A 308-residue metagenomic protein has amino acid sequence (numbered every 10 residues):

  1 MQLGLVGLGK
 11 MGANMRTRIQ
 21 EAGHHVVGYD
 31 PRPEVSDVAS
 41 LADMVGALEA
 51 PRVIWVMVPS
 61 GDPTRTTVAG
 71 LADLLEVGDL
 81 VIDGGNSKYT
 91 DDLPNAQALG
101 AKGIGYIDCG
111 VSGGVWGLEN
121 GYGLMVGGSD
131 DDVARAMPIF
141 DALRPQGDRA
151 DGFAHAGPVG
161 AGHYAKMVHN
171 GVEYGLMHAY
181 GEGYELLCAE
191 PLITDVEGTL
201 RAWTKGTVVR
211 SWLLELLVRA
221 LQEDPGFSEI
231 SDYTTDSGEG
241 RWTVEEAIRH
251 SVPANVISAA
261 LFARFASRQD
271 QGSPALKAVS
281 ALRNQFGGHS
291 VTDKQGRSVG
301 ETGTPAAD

Functional and structural regions predicted by a protein language model:
M1-K10, M15-R18, D141-P145, N284 (+2 more regions): ATP-dependent carboxylate/acyl-activation modules
M1-R52, G78, V115-L118, A161 (+1 more regions): NAD(P)+-binding Rossmann beta1-loop-alpha1 motif at the extreme N-terminus of oxidoreductases
A22, K102, H250: Conserved dinucleotide-binding and phosphotransfer motif residues
G28, D83, I107-D108: Hydrophobic residues in well-ordered beta-strands that form the structural core
P31-P94, G100, L118-G128: Rossmann-like NAD(P)-binding element
T67, K88-L187: Rossmann-fold dinucleotide-binding core
M125, R135, D148-R149, F153 (+1 more regions): Helical "substrate-binding/catalytic lid" subdomain of Rossmann-like NAD(P)-dependent dehydrogenases/reductases
